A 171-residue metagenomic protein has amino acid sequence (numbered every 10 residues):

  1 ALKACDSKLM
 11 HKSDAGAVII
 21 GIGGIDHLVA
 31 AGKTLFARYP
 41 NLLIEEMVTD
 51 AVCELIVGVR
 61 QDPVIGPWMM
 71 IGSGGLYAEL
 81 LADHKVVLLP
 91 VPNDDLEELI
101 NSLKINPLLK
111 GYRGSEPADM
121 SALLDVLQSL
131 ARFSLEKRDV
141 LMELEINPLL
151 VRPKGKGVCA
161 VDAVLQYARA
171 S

Functional and structural regions predicted by a protein language model:
A1-S171: ATP-dependent carboxylate/acyl-activation modules
